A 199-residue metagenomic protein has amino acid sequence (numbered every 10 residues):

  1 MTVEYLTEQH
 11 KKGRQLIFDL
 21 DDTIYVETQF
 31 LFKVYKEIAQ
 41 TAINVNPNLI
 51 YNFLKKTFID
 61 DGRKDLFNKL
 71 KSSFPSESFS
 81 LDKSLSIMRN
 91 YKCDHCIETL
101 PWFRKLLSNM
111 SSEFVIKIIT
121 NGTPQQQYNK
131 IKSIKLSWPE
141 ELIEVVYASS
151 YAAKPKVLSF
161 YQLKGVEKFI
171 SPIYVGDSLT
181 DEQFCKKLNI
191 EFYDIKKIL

Functional and structural regions predicted by a protein language model:
M1-Y51: Active-site neighborhood of HAD-like aspartate-dependent phosphohydrolases
Q9-K12, M110-F114, K164-S171: Glycine-rich phosphate-binding loop signature in dinucleotide/nucleotide-binding domains
T41-N44, K55-Y91: A metal-dependent, Asp-based hydrolase signature
N90-I118: Short, acidic loop-to-helix structural element flanking the phosphoryl-transfer center in phosphate-processing enzymes
N121, D177, K197: Cofactor-binding loop segments of dinucleotide-utilizing enzymes, especially the Rossmann-like FAD- and NAD(P)+-binding
T123-I173, L179-Q183: Substrate-recognition "cap/lid" segment bordering the active-site pocket of phosphatases
D177-Y193: Acidic, divalent-metal-coordinating active-site segment for phosphoryl/phosphodiester hydrolysis, typified by short
